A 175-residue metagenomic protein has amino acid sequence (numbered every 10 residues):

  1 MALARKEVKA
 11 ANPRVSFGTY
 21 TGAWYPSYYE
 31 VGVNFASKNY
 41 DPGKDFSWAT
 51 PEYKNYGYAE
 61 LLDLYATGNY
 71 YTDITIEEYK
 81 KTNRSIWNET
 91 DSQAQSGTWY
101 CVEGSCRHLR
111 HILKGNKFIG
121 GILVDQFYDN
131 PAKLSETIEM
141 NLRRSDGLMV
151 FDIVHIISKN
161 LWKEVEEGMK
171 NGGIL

Functional and structural regions predicted by a protein language model:
M1-D129: Glycoside hydrolase catalytic-domain groove-lining segments
D129-G147, F151-L175: Aromatic-rich peripheral "rim/lid" segments of glycoside hydrolase catalytic domains that contact and position glycan
